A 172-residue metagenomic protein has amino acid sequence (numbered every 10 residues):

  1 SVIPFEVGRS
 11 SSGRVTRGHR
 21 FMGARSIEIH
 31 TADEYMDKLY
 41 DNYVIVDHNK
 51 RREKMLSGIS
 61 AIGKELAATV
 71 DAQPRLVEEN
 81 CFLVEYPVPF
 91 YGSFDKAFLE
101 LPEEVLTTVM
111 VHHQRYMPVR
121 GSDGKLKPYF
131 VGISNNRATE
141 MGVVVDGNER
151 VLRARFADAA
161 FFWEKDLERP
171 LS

Functional and structural regions predicted by a protein language model:
S1-E168: His/Asp/Glu-rich acidic catalytic environments and adjacent acidic regulatory segments
